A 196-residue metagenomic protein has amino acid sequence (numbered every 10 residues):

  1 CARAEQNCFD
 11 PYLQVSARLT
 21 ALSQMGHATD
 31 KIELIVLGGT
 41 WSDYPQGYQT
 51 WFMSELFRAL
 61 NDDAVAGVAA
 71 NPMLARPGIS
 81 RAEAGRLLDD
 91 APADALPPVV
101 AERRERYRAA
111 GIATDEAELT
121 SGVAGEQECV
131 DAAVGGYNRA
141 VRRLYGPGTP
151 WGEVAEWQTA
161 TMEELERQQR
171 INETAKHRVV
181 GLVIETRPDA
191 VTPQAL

Functional and structural regions predicted by a protein language model:
C1-L196: Conserved Radical SAM active-site core
